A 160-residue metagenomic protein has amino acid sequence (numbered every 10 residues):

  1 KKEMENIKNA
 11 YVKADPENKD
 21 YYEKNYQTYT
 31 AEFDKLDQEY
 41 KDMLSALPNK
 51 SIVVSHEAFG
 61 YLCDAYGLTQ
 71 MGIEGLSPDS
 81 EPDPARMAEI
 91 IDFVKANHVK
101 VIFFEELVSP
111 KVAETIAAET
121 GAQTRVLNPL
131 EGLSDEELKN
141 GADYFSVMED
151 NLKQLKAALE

Functional and structural regions predicted by a protein language model:
K1-E160: Extracytoplasmic metal-acquisition and chelation regions
